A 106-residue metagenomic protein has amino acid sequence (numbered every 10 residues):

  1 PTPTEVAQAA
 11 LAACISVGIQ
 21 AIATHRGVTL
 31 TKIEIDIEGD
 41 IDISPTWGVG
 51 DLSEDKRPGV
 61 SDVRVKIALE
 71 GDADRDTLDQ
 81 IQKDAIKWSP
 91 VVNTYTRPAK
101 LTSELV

Functional and structural regions predicted by a protein language model:
P1-A9, A21-V106: Extended beta-strand/beta-hairpin segments
L11-I15: Alpha-helical metal-binding/catalytic segments enriched in His/Glu/Asp
